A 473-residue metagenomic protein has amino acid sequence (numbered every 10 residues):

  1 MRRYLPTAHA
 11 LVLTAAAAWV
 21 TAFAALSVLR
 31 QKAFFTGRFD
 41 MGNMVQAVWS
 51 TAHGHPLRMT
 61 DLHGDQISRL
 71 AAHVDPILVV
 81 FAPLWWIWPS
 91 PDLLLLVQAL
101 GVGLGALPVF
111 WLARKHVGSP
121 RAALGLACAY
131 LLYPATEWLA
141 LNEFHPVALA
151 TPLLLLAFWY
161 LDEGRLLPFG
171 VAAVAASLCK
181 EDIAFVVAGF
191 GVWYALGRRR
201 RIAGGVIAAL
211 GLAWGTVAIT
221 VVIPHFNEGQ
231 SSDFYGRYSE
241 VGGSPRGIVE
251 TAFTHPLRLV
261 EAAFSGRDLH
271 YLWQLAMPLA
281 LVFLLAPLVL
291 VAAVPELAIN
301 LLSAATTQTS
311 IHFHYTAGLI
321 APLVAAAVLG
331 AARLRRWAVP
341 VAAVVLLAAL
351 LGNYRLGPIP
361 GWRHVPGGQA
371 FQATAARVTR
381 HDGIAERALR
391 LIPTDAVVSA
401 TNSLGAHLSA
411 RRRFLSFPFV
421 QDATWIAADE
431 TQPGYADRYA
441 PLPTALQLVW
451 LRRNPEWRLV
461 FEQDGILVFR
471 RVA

Functional and structural regions predicted by a protein language model:
M1-A25, R114, P120, I202-V206: Start-transfer (signal-anchor) and selected internal transmembrane alpha helices of multi-pass inner/ER membrane
R3, V186-L212: Perimembrane helix-loop-helix junctions
L13-A17, R121, A208-L212, L334-R363: Signature aromatic-anchored transmembrane alpha helix within multi-pass, membrane-resident enzymes that catalyze glycan
A22, L26, S50-T51, R200-F283 (+2 more regions): Membrane-lumen/periplasm interface segments of specific transmembrane helices in polyprenyl phosphate-linked
D92-V117: Transmembrane-helix motifs of polytopic, lipid-linked glycan transferases
A123-L132, A173, S177: Short helix- or helix-capping micro-motifs that position conserved polar/aromatic residues at function-defining sites
L149, L155-P168, A195-R198: Membrane-interface transmembrane helices that cradle and orient dolichyl/undecaprenyl
V291-R336: Hydrophobic/aromatic-rich transmembrane helices and adjacent perimembrane loops
